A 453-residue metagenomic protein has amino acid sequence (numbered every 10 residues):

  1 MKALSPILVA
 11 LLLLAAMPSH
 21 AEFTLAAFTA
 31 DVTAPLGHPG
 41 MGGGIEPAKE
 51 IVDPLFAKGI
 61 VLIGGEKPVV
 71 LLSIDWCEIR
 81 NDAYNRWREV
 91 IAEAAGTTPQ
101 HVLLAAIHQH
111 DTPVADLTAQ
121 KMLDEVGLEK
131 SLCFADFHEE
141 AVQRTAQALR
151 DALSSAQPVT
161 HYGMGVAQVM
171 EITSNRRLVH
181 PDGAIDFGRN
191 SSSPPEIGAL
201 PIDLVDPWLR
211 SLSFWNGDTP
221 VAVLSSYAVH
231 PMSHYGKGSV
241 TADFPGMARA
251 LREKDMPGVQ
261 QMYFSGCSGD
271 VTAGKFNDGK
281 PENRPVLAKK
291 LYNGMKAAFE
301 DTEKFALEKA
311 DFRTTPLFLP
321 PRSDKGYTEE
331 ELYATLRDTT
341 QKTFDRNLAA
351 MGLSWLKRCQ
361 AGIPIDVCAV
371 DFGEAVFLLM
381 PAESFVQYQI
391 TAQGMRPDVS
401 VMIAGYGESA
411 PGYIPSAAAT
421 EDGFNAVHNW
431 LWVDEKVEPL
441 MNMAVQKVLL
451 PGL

Functional and structural regions predicted by a protein language model:
M1-L8: Bacterial N-terminal signal peptides that target proteins for export
L11-L14: Sec-dependent, cleavable N-terminal signal peptides
A16-P18: N-terminal signal peptide c-region/cleavage motif recognized by signal peptidases
A21-Q260, F264-S268, T272, F276-V286 (+2 more regions): Conserved beta-alpha junction segments in alpha/beta enzyme cores
K290-N293, A297: Hydrophobic structural segments
